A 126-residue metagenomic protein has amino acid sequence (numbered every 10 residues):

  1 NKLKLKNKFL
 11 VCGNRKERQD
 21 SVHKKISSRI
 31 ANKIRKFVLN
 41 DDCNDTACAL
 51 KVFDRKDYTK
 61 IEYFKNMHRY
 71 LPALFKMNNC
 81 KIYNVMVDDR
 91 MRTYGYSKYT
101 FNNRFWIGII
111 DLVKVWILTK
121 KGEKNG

Functional and structural regions predicted by a protein language model:
N1-N66, M91-I110, V115-I117, K121-E123: Acceptor/aglycone-binding surface of glycosyltransferases and processive sugar-polymer synthases
K56-I61, N66-V85: A short, conserved alpha-helix in the catalytic core of glycosyltransferases
V87-D89: Hydrophobic pocket-lining residues within nucleotide cofactor-binding pockets
